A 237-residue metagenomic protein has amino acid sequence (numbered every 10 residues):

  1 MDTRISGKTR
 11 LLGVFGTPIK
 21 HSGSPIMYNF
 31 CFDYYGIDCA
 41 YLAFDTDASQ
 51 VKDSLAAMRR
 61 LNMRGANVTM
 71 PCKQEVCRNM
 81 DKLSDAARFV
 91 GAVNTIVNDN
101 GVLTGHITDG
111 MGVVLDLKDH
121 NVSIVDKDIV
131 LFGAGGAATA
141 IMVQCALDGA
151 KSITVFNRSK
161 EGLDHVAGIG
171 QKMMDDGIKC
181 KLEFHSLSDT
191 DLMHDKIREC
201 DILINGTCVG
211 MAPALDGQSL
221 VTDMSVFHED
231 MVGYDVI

Functional and structural regions predicted by a protein language model:
R4-H120: Phosphate/diphosphate ligand-binding glycine-rich loop within oxidoreductases
I5-S6, I124-V125, L147, V221-M231: Short, conserved loop/helix-junction motifs that constitute active-site signature segments in enzyme catalytic cores
F15, F44, F156-R158, Y234: The conserved SAM/SAH-binding core of class I Rossmann-like methyltransferase domains, concentrating on the hydrophobic
G16, I107, V122, D126-A150 (+2 more regions): Glycine-rich adenosine-cofactor-binding loop
G23-F32, A140, G162-H165, I169: Short, solvent-exposed amphipathic alpha-helices that sit in or adjacent to ligand/effector-binding or catalytic
D126, G149-S152, R158-L163, A167-C180 (+2 more regions): Nucleotide and nucleotide-moiety/phosphate-recognizing core
K181-I237: Rossmann-like adenosine-cofactor binding region
